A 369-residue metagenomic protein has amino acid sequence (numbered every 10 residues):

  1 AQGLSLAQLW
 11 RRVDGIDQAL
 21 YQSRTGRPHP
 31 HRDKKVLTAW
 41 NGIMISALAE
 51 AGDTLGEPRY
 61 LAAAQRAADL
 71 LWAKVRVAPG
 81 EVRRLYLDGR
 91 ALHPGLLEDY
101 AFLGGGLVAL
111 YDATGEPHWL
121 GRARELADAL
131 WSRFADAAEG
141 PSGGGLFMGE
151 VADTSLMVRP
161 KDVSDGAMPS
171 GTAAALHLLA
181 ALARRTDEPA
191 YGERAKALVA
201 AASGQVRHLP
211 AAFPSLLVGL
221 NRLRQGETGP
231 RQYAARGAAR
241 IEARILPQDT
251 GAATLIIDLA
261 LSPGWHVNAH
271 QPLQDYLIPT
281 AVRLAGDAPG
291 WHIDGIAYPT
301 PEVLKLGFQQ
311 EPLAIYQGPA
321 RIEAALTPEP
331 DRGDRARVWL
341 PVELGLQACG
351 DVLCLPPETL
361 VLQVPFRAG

Functional and structural regions predicted by a protein language model:
A1-A243, D249-D258: Glycan-recognition and catalytic cores of secretory/periplasmic carbohydrate-active enzymes
G192-E193, V206-G369: Extracellular/lumen-exposed scaffold segments
